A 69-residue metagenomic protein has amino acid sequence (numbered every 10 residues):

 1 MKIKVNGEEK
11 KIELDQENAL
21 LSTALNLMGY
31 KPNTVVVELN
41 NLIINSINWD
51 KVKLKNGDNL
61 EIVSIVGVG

Functional and structural regions predicted by a protein language model:
M1-V68: Ubiquitin-like/PB1-type beta-grasp interaction modules and other compact soluble beta-rich domains
